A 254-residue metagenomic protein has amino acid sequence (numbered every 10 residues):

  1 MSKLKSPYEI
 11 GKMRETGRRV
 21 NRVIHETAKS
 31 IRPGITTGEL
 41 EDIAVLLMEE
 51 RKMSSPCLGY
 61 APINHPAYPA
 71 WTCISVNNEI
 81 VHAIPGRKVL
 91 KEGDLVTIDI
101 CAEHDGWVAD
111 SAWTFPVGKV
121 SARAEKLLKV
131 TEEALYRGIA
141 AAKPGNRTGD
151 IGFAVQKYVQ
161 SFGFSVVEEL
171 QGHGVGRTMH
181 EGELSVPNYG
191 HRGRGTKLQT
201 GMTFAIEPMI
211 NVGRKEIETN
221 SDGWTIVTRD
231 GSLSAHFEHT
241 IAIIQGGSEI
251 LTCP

Functional and structural regions predicted by a protein language model:
M1-P254: Active-site neighborhoods and metal-handling regions in enzymes and metal-associated proteins
